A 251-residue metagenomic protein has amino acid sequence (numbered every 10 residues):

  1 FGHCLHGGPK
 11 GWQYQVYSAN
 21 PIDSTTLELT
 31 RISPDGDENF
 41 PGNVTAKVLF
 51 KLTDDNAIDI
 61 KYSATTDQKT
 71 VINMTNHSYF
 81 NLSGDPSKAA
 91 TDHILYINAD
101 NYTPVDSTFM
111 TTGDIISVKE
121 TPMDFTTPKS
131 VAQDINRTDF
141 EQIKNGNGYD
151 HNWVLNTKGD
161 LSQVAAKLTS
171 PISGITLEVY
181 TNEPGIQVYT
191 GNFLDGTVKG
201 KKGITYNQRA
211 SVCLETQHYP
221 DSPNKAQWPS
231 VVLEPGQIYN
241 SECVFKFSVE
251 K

Functional and structural regions predicted by a protein language model:
F1-K251: An exposed, glycine/acidic-rich loop-and-rim segment of catalytic or binding clefts
